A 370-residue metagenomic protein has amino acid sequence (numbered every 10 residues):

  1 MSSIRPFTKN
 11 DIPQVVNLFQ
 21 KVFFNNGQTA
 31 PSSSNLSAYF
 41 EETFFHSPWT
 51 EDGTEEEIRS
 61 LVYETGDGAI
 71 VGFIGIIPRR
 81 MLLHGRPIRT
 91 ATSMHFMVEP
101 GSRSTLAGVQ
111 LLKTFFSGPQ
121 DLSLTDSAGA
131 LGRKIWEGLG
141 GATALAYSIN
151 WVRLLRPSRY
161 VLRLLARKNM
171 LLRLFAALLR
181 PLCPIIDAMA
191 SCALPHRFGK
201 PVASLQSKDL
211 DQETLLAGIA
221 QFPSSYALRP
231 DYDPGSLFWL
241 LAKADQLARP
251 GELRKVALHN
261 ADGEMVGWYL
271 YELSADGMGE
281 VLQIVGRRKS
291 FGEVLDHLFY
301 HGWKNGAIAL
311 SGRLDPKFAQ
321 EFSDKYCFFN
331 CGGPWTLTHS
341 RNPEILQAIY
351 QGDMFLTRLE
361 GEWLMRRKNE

Functional and structural regions predicted by a protein language model:
S2-I4: Extreme N-terminal starter segment of soluble prokaryotic enzymes
T8-D11, E99: Acidic/polar helix N-cap motif
P13-G75, M81, I88, A142-A275: Amide-forming acyltransferase catalytic core, primarily the GNAT-like/NAT-type and related acyltransferase folds
R59, L122-A188, K243-D245, L253-R254 (+3 more regions): Active-site/acyl-donor-binding loops of N-acyltransferases
R59, T92-P100, G118-L124: Short acidic, glycine/Ser/Thr-rich loop/turn "cap" segments at secondary-structure junctions
I77, P87-T92, A107-L112: "Short basic amphipathic alpha-helical interaction patches in structured regions
P87-P100, G277-R287: Conserved acetyl-CoA binding element of GNAT-fold acetyltransferases
H95-S117, K289-H301: Conserved acetyl-CoA-binding loop-helix of GNAT-fold acetyltransferases
